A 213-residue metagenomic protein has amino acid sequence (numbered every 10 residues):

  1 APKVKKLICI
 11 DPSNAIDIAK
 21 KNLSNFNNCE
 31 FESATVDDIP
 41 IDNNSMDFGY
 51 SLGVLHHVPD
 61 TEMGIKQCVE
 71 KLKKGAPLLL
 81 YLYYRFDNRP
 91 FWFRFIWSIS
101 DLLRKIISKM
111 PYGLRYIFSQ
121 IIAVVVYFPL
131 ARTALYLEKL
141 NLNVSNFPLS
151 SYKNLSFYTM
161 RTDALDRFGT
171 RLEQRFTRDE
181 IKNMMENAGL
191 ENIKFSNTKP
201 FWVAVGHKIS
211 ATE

Functional and structural regions predicted by a protein language model:
A1-D38: Class I SAM-dependent methyltransferase SAM/SAH-binding core
D17, V58-M63: Short N-terminal helix/helix-N-cap motif within the alpha/beta-hydrolase-1
D37-G49: A short acidic, Gly/Pro-enriched loop at the edge of an enzyme's catalytic core that lines a small-molecule cofactor
D47-D60: A short SAM/SAH-binding and catalytic strip from SAM-dependent methyltransferases
Y50, K74, Y83-D101, S151-R171: Short, glycine-/aromatic-enriched active-site segment of Class I SAM-dependent methyltransferases
E62-P77: A short glycine-rich, Lys/Arg-flanked "PGG" loop and its adjoining helix->strand segment in the class I
P77-V124, Y136-N143: Conserved class I S-adenosyl-L-methionine
P148-E213: C-terminal lobe and adjacent flexible extensions of AdoMet/dcAdoMet transferase-like proteins
